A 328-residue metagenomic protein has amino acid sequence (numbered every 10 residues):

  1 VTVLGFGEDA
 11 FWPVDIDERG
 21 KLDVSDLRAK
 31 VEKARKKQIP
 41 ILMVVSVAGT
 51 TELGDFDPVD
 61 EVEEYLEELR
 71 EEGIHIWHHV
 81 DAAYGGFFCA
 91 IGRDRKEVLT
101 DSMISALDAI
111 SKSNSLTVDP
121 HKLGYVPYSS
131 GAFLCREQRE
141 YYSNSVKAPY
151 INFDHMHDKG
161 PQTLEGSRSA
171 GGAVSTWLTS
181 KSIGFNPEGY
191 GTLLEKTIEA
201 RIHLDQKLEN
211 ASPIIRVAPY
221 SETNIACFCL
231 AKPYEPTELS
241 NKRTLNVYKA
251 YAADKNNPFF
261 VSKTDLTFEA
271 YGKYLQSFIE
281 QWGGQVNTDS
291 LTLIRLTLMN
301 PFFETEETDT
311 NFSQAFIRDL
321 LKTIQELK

Functional and structural regions predicted by a protein language model:
V1-N144: Conserved PLP-enzyme active-site core in the AAT-like
V3-G5, R35-K36, G166-A170, G284-S290: Short glycine/proline-enriched loop/turn "hinge" motifs that connect secondary-structure elements and lie
E8-I16, P40-T50, D158-G160, K181-T192 (+2 more regions): Glycine- and acidic
K21-S25, Q38, L42-V44, E52-D60 (+15 more regions): Conserved structured core elements
S25, H155-P161, D205-S212, N257-V286: Conserved alpha/beta core surface patches that mediate binding of polyanionic ligands
T50, F87, I91, L99-E222 (+1 more regions): Active-site C-terminal subdomain of aminotransferase-like
L69, K273-K328: PLP-dependent enzyme catalytic core of the Aspartate aminotransferase-like
R216-F278: Conserved PLP-binding catalytic core of the aspartate aminotransferase-like
